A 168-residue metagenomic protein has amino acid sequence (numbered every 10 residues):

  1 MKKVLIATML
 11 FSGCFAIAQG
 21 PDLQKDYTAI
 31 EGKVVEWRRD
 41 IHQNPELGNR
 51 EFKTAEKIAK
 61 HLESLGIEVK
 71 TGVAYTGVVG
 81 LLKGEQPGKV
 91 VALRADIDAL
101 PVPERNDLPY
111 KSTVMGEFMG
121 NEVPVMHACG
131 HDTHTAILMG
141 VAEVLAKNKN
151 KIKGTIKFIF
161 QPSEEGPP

Functional and structural regions predicted by a protein language model:
M1-K2, G130-T133: Residue-level micro-sites within transmembrane alpha helices that shape and flank functional polar/acidic positions
M1-P21: Bacterial Sec-dependent N-terminal signal peptides
L5-I6, P124, P168: Intrinsically disordered, low-complexity segments enriched in glycine/proline and serine/threonine
F11, F15, F52, F118 (+1 more regions): Phenylalanine-focused residue identity feature
S12, A99, E164-G166: Surface-exposed, flexible loop/turn segments at secondary-structure boundaries
Q19-M126, T133-G154: Acidic/His- and Gly-rich active-site-bordering loop/insert found across diverse amide/peptide-bond hydrolases
G72, C129, I159-Q161: Structural motif
N150-P168: Fold-level recognition of mixed alpha/beta catalytic cores in primary-metabolism enzymes, strongest
